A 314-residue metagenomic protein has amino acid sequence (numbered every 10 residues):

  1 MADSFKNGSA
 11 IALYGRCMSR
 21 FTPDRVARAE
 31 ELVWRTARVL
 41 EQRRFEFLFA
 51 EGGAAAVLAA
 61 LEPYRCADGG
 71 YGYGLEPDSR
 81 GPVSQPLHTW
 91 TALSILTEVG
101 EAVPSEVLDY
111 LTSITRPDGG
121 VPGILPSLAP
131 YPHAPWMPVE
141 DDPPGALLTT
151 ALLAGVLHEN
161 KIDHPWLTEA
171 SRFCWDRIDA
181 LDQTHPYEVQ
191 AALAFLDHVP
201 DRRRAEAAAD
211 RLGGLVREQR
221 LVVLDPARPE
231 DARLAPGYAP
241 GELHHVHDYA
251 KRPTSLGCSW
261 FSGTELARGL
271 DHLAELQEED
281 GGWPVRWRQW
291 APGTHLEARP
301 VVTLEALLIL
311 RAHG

Functional and structural regions predicted by a protein language model:
F5-G314: Preference for long, amphipathic alpha-helical scaffolds in soluble/luminal domains and all-alpha bundles
